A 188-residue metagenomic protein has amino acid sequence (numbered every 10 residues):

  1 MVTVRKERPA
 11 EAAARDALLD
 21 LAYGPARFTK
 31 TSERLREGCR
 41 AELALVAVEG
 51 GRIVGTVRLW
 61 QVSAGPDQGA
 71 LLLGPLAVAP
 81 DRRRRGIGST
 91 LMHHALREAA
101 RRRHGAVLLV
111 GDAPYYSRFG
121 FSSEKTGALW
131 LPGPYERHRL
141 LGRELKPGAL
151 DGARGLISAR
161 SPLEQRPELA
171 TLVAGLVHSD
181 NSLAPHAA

Functional and structural regions predicted by a protein language model:
M1-T31, G38-V54, Q68-A70, L141 (+2 more regions): Short amphipathic alpha-helix that is part of the acyltransferase structural core
S32-E37, G127-W130: Short, solvent-exposed loop/turn elements at beta->coil junctions and helix N-caps that rim active or binding pockets
V62-L73, R83: A conserved beta-turn-beta hairpin within the catalytic core of GNAT-like acetyltransferases that forms part
P66, A79-T90, R101-R102, R118-F119: Conserved glycine-rich acetyl-CoA-binding loop
L73, V78, R84-R97, L109: Conserved acetyl-CoA-binding loop-helix of GNAT-fold acetyltransferases
R85, S89, Y135-K146: Accessory recognition modules or surfaces
R101-G105, G111-E136: Conserved active-site alpha-helix within GNAT-family acetyltransferase domains
